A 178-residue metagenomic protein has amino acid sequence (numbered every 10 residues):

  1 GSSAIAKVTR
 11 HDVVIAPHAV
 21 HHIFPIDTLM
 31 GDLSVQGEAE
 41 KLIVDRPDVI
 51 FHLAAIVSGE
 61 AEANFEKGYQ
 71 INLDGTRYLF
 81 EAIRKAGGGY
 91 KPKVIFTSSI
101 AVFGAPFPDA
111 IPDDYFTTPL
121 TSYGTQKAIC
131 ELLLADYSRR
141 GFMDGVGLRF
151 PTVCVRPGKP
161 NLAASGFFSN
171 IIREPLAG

Functional and structural regions predicted by a protein language model:
G1-V49: N-terminal Rossmann/SDR dinucleotide-binding element
H11, I50-I56, V94-I100, L148-F150: SDR active-site strand-loop-helix element
H21-H22, E60-K67, A105-D109, K159: Conserved catalytic-core motifs of eukaryotic protein kinase domains, centered on the activation segment
T28, G68, V94, G145-L148: Hydrophobic/aromatic anchor residues within beta-strands of the central parallel beta-sheet of Rossmann-like
L33-I71: NAD(P)H-binding glycine-rich loop region in Rossmannoid oxidoreductase-like domains and their noncatalytic homologs
R77-T121: Conserved Rossmann-fold NAD(P)-dependent oxidoreductase catalytic core, especially the SDR/UDP-sugar
Q126: Active-site helix of classical SDR
A135-G178: NAD(P)-dependent short-chain dehydrogenase/reductase
